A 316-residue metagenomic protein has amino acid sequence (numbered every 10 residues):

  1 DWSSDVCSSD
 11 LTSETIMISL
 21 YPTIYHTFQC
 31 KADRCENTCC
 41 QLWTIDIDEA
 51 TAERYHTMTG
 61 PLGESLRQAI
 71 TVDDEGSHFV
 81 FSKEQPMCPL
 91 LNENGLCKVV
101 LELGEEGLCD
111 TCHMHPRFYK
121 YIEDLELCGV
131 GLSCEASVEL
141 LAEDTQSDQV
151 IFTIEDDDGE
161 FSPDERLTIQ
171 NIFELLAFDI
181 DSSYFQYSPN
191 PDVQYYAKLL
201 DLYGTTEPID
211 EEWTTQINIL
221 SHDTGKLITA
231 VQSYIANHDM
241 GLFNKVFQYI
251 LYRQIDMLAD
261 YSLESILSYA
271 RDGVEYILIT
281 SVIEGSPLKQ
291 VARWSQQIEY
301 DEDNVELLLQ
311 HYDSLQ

Functional and structural regions predicted by a protein language model:
D1-S8: Short, small-residue-biased leader/transition segments that mark boundaries at the very start of proteins
S9-E64: General N-terminal leader/first-domain-start detector
L20-Y21, E93, A259: Short linear interaction motifs
T27-I45, K83-F118, L132-V138: Local cysteine-cluster metal-coordination motifs and their immediate loop/turn environment, predominantly Fe-S cluster
W43-P86, L90-N94: Membrane helical hairpin/interfacial module
E75-H78, S82-K98, E102-E106, P189-P208: Extended cationic-aromatic binding surfaces that line active-site or macromolecule-binding grooves and engage
G95, L103-F178: Internal, well-ordered alpha/beta segment that forms a basic, Gly-enriched binding/recognition surface
I169-Q316: Hydrophobic, aromatic-lined core segments that form the binding pocket/scaffold for planar heteroaromatic ligands
